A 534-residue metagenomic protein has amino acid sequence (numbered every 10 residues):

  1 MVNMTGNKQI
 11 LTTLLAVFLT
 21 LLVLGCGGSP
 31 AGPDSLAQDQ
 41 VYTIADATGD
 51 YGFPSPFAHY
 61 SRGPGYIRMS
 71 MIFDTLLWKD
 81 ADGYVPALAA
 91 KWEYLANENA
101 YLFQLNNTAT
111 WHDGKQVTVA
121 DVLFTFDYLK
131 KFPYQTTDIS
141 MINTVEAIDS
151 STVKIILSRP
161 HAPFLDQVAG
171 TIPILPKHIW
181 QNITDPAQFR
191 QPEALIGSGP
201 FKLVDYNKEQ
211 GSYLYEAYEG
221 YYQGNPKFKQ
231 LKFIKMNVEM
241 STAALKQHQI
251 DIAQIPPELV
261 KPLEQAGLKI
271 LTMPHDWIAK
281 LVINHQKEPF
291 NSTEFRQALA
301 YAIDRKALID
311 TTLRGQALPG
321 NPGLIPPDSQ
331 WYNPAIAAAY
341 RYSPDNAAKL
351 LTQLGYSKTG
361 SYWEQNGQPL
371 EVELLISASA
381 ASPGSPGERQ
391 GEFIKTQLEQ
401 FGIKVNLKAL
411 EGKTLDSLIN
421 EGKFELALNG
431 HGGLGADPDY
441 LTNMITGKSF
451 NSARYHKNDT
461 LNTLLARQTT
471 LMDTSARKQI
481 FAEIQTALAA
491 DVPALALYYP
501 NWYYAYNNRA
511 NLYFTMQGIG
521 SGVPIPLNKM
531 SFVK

Functional and structural regions predicted by a protein language model:
A45-A96, Q104, D127, I196: N-terminal lobe/hinge region of extracytoplasmic solute-binding protein
D46-Y66, L88-A90, K115, F164-P173 (+3 more regions): A structural "hinge/loop" feature
D82, G170-P226, Q230, M240 (+3 more regions): Gly/Pro-rich hinge or "lid" segments in bacterial periplasmic/extracellular proteins
E93, T137-N182: Surface-exposed binding/hinge segments that line and control ligand-binding clefts or catalytic entry sites
N207-Q210, I303-P334, P386-K395, D416-K534: Detector for C-terminal structural segments
K208-Q210, S357-G433: Ligand/substrate-recognition segments at binding pockets and active sites
A217-L263, G391, K404-N406, E411: Ligand-site clamp/hinge motif
P319-T359, S379-G387: Structural transition elements
